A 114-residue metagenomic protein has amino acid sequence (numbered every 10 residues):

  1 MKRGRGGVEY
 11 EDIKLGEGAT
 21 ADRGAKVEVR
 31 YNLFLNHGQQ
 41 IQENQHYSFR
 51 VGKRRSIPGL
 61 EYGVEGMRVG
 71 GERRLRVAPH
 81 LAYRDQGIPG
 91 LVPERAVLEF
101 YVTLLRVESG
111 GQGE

Functional and structural regions predicted by a protein language model:
M1-E114: Cross-family detector of peptidyl-prolyl cis-trans isomerase
